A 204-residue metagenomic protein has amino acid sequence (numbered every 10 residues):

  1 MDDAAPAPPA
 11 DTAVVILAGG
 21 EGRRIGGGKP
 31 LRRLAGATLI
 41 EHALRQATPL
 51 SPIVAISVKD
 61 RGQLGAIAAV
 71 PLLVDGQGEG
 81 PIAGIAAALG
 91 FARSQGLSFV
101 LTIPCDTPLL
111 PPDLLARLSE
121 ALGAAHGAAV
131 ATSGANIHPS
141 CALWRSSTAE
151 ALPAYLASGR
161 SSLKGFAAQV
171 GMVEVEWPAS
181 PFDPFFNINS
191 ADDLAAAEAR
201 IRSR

Functional and structural regions predicted by a protein language model:
D2-R160, G165-P184, A191, A195-R204: Nucleotide and nucleotide-moiety/phosphate-recognizing core
